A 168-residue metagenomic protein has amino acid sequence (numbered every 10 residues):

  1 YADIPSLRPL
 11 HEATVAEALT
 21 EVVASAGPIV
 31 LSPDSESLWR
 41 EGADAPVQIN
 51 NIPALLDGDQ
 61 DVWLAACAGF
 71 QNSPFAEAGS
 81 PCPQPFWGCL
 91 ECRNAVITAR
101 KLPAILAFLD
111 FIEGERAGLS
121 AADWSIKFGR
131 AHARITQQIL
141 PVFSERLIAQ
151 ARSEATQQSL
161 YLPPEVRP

Functional and structural regions predicted by a protein language model:
Y1-P168: Acidic, low-complexity interaction regions
